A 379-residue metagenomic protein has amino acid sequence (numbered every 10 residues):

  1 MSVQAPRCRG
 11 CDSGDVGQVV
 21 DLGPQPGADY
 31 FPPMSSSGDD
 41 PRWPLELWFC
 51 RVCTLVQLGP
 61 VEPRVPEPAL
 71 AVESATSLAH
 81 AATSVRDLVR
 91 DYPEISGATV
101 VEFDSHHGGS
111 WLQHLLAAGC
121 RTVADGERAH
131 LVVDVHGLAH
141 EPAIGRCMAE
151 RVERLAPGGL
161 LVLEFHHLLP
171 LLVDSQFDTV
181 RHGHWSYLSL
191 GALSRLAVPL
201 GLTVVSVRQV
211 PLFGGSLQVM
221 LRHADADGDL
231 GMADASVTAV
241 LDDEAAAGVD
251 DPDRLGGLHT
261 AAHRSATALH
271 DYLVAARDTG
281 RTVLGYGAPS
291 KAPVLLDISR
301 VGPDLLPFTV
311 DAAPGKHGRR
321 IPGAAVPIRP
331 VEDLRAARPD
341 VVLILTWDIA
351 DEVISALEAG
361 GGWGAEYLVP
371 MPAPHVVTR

Functional and structural regions predicted by a protein language model:
M1-A79, R208: N-terminal juxtadomain amphipathic helix that follows a signal peptide/anchor or precedes a small N-terminal auxiliary
Y30, L163-S186, L190-A192: Short, glycine-/aromatic-enriched active-site segment of Class I SAM-dependent methyltransferases
S96-H106, V283: Conserved class I S-adenosyl-L-methionine
V133: A conserved beta-strand element that flanks and buttresses the S-adenosyl-L-methionine
L138-A143, M148, A324-R379: Phosphate-bearing ligand-interacting subdomains that bind or position ATP/ADP/UDP/GDP/NAD(P) or nucleotide-linked
G145-L160: A short glycine-rich, Lys/Arg-flanked "PGG" loop and its adjoining helix->strand segment in the class I
G158-H166, E366-P372: Conserved beta-strand signature within the Rossmann-like core of class I S-adenosyl-L-methionine
G214-A261: Flexible, glycine-/basic-rich loop-and-beta segments that form/coincide with the SAM-dependent methyltransferase
